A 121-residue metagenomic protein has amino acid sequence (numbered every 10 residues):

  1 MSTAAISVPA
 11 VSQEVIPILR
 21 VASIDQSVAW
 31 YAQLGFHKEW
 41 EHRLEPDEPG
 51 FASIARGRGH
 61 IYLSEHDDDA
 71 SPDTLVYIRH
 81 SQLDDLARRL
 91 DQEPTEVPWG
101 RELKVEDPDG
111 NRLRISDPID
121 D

Functional and structural regions predicted by a protein language model:
M1-V28, T74-V76, S116-D121: N-terminal beta-strand motif that seeds the catalytic metal site of vicinal oxygen chelate
S2-V8, A87-D121: Vicinal oxygen chelate
I6-S7, L63-D68: Short, flexible, solvent-exposed loop/turn segments with mixed acidic/basic and small polar residues
P9-S12, I18-H60: Core segments of cupin and vicinal oxygen chelate
Q13-S23, A52-A55, H66-R89, R101-E106 (+1 more regions): Vicinal oxygen chelate
R43-E45, H66-D68, T95: Short polar/acidic secondary-structure junctions
I61-L63, I115: Broad, structure-driven detector of short, well-ordered beta-strand segments within folded domains
